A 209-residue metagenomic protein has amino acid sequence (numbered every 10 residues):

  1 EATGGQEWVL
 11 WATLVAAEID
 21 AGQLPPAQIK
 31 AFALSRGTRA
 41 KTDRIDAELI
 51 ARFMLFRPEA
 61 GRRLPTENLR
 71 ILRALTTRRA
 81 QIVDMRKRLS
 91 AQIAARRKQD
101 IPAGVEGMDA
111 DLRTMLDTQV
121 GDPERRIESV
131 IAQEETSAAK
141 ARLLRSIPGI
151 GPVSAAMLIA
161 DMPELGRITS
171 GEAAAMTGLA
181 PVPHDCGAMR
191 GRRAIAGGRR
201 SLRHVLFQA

Functional and structural regions predicted by a protein language model:
E1-E106, T114-D117: Phosphate- and other anionic-substrate recognition elements at nucleic-acid/protein interfaces
G4-G5, A138, L165: Residue-level recognition of alpha-helix initiation/capping sites
A16, S146-I147, M176: Residues at alpha-helix termini
R44, A110, R200: Electropositive phosphate-/nucleotide-binding environments in soluble metabolic enzymes
I71-A74, L143-S146, V205: Residue-level recognition of specific faces of alpha-helices
A95-V153, M162: Helix-hairpin-helix/helix-loop-helix acidic hairpins
P152-V153, M157-A209: Phosphate-backbone recognition surface of nucleic-acid-processing proteins
